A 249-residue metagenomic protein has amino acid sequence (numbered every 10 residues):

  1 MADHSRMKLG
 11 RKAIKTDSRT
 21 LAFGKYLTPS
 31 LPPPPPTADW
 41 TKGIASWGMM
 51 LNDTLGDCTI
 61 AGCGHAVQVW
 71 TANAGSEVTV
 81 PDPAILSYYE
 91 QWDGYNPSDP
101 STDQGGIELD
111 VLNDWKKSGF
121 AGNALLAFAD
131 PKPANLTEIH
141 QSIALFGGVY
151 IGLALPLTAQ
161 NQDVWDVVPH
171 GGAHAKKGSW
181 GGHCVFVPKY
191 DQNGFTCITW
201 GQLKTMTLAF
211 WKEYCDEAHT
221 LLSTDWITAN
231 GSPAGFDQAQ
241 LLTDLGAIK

Functional and structural regions predicted by a protein language model:
M1-K249: Catalytic-core signature of thiol
